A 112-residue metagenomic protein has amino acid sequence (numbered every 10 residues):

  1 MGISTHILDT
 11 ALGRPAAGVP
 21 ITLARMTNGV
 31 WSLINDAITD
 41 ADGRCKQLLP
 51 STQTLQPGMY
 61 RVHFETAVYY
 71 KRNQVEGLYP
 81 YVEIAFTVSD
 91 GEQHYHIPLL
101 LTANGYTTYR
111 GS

Functional and structural regions predicted by a protein language model:
G2-A85, S89-D90, H96-P98: Beta-strand-dominated extracellular/periplasmic modules and repeats in secreted or surface-exposed proteins
E92-S112: Compositionally biased low-complexity segments at domain edges in trafficked proteins and select soluble regulators
